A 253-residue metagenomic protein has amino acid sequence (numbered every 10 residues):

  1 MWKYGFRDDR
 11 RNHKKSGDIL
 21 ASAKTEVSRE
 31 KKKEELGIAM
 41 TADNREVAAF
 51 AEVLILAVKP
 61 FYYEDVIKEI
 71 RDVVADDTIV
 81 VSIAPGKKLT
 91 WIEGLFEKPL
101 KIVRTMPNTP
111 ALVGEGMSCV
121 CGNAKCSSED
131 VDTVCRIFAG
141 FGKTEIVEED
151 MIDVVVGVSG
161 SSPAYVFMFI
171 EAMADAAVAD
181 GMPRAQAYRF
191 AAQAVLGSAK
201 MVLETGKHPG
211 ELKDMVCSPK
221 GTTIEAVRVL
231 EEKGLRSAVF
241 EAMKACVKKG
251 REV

Functional and structural regions predicted by a protein language model:
M1-A42, E46-A49, E115, V178-A179: NAD(P)+-binding Rossmann beta1-loop-alpha1 motif at the extreme N-terminus of oxidoreductases
F6, R10-K14, E34, K68 (+3 more regions): Short, well-ordered alpha-helices that flank and scaffold nucleotide-derived cofactor binding pockets
I19, R29, V47, P183-A191 (+2 more regions): Small-residue helix-packing motif on alpha-helices
E26-V27, E35-L36, N44-A49, V53-V120 (+1 more regions): Rossmann-like NAD(P)(H) cofactor-binding subdomain of soluble oxidoreductases
W91-K101, M117-V154, F167-E204, K249: Internal alpha-helical scaffold of NAD(P)-dependent oxidoreductase catalytic cores
V103, I152-G157, P209-D214: Short pre-catalytic strand/loop immediately N-terminal to key active-site residues, enriched for Gly-Thr
A192-V253: NAD(P)-dependent Rossmann-like dehydrogenase/reductase catalytic/cofactor-binding core
